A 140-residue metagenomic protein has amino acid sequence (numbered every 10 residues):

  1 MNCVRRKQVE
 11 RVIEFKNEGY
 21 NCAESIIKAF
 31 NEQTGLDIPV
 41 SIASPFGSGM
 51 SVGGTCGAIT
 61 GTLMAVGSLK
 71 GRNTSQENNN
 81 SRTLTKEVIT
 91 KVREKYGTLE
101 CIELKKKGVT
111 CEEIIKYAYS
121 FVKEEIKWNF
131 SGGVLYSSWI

Functional and structural regions predicted by a protein language model:
N2, I27-P45, R93-Y96: Acidic-glycine-rich active-site phosphate/pyrophosphate-binding loop
C3-N31: Active-site-proximal helix-loop elements at catalytic-domain edges
C3-V4, N80-I140: C-terminal binding/interaction regions
E10-N17, P45-G54, E103-G108: A short glycine/serine-rich beta->alpha loop
V12, I26, I42-G47, A118: Short alpha-helical scaffolding segments that buttress acidic/His motifs in well-ordered protein cores
C22, C56, C101: Short cysteine clusters
Q33-I42, S68-L84: Phosphate-handling active-site elements
S48-S68: Glycine/serine-rich anion-binding loops at beta->alpha junctions that coordinate negatively charged ligand groups
